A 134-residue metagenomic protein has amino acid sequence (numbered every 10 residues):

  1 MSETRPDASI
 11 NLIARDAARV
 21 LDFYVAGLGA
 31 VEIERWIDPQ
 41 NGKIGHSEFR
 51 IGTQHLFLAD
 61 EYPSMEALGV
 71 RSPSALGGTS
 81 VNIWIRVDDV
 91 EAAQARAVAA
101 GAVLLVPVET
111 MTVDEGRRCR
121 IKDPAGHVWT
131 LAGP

Functional and structural regions predicted by a protein language model:
M1-N11, L21-K122, A132-P134: Vicinal oxygen chelate
A14-A18: Short acidic-aromatic low-complexity motifs
A125: C-terminal catalytic core of tyrosine-transesterase DNA break-rejoin enzymes
